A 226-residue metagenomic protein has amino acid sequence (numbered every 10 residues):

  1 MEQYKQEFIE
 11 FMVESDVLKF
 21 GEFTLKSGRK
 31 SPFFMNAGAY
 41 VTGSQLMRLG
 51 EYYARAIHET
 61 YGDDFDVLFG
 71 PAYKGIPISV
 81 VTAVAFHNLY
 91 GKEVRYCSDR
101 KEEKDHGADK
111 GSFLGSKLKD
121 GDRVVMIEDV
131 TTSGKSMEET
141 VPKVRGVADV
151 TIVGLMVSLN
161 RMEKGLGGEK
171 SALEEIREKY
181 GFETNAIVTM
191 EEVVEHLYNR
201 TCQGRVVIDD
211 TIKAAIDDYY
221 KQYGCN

Functional and structural regions predicted by a protein language model:
M1-I127, T132-N226: PRPP-associated nucleotide enzymes
